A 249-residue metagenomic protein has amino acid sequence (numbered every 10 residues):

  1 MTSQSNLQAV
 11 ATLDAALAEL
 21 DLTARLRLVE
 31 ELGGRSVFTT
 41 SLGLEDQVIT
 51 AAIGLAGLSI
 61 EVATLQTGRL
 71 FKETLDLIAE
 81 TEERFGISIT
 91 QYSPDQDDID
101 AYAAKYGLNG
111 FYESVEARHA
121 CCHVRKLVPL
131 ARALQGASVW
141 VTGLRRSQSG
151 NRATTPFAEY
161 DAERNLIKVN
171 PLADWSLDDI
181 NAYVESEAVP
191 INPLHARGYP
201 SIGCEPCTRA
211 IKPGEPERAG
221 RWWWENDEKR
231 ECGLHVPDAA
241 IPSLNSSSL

Functional and structural regions predicted by a protein language model:
M1-L249: Nucleotide-activated chemistry modules centered on ATP-dependent adenylation/adenylyltransferase
